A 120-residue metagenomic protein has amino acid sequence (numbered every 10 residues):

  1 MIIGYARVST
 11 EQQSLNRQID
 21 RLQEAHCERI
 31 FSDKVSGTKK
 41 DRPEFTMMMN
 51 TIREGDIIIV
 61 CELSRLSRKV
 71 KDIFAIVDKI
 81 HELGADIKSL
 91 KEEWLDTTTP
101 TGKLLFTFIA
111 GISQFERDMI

Functional and structural regions predicted by a protein language model:
M1-I120: Short, structured surface patches at the beginning of a domain
